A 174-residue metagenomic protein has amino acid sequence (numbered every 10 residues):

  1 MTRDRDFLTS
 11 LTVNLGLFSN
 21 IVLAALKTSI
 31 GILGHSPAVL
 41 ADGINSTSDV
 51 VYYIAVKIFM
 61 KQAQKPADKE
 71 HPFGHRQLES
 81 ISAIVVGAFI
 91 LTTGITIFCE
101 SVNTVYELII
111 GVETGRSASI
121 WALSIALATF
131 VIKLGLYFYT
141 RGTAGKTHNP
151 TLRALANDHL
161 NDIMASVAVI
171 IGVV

Functional and structural regions predicted by a protein language model:
M1-V174: Alpha-helical transmembrane cores and adjacent cytosolic helix/loop segments of polytopic membrane transporters
